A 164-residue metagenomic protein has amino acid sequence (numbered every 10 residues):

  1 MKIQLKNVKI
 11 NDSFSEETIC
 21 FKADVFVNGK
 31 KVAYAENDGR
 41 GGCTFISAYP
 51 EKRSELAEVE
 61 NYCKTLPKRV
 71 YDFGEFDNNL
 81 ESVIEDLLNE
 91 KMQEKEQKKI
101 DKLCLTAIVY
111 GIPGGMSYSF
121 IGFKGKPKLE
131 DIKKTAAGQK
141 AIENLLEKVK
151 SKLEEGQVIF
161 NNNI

Functional and structural regions predicted by a protein language model:
M1-I164: Terminal leader/tail segments of proteins
